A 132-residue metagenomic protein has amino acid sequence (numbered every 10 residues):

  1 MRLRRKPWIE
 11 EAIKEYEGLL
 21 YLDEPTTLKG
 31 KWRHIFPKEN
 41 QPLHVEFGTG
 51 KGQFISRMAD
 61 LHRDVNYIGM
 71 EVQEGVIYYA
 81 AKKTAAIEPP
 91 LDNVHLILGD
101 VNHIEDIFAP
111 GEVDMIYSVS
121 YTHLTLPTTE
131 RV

Functional and structural regions predicted by a protein language model:
M1-L43, Q53-S56, D60: S-adenosyl-L-methionine
R33-I35, A85, D106: Short, flexible, glycine/charge-rich loop motifs used to bind or transfer phosphoryl groups or to couple energy/partner
P42-N102: SAM cofactor-binding core of SAM-dependent methyltransferases, primarily the Rossmann-like beta-alpha-beta module
I107-M115: A short acidic, Gly/Pro-enriched loop at the edge of an enzyme's catalytic core that lines a small-molecule cofactor
M115-Y121: Non-cysteine beta-strand/loop elements that form the S-adenosyl-L-methionine
T122-T128: Conserved small/polar residues in nucleotide/adenosyl-binding loops
